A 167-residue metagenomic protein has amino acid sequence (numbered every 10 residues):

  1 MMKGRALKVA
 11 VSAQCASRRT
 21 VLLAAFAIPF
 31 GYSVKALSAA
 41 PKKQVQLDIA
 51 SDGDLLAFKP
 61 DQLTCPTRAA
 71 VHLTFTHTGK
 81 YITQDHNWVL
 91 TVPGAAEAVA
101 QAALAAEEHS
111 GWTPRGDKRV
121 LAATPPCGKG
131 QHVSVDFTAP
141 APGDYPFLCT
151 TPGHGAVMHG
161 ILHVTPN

Functional and structural regions predicted by a protein language model:
M1-A16, L23-F30: N-terminal secretory signal peptides
K43-R68: N-terminal edge beta-strand
T74-T76: Short edge beta-strand/loop segments characteristic of extracellular beta-sandwich folds
T78-Y81, A122-N167: Extracellular/periplasmic metallocenter environments
I82-V89: Beta-strand acidic-aromatic groove motif in beta-rich domains, primarily in extracellular
L90-A98, V164-N167: Short edge-strand/loop segments of extracellular domains
A95-A141: Extracytoplasmic beta-sandwich strand-turn segments characteristic of Greek-key/jelly-roll folds
